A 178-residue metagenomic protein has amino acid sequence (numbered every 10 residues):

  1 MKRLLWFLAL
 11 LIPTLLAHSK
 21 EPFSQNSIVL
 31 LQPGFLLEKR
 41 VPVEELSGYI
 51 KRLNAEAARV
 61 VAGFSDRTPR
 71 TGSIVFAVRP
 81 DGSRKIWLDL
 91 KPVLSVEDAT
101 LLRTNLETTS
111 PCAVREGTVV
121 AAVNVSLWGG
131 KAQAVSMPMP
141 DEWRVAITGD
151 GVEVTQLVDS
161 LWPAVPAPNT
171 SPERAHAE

Functional and structural regions predicted by a protein language model:
K2-L8: Sec-dependent signal peptide recognition, specifically the positively charged N-region followed immediately by
L8-H18: Hydrophobic h-region of N-terminal signal peptides that target proteins for export in Gram-negative bacteria
H18-E178: Charge-biased low-complexity segments
